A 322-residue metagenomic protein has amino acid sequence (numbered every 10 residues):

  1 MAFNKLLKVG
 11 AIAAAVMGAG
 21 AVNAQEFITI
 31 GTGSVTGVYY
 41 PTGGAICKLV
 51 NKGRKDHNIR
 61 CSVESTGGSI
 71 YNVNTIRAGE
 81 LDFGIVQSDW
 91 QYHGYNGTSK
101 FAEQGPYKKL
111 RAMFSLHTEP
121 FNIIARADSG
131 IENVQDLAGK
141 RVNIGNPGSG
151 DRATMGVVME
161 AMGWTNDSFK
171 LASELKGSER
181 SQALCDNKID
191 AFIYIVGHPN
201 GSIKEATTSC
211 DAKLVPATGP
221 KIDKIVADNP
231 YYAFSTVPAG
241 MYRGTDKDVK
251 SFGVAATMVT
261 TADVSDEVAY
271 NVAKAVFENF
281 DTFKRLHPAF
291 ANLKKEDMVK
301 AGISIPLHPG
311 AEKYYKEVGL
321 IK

Functional and structural regions predicted by a protein language model:
M1-G10: Bacterial N-terminal signal peptides that target proteins for export
G10-I12, V22: Cleavable N-terminal signal peptides
M17-A24: Sec/Tat signal peptide C-region and signal peptidase I cleavage site
Q25-G94: N-terminal (or domain-start) structured segment
F27-G53, I59, S115, E119-D186 (+3 more regions): Bilobed "Venus flytrap"/periplasmic-binding protein-like clamshell domains and structurally analogous long
S88-W90, T98-E103, S129, N166-V259 (+1 more regions): Pocket-lining segment of extracytoplasmic ligand-binding domains
K140-V157, Y231-L293, D297-K300: Ligand-binding clefts/hinges and TM-proximal coupling segments of bilobed small-molecule sensing domains
E179, D186-N187, V196-L214, K224-A227 (+2 more regions): An extracytoplasmic/periplasmic, membrane-proximal ligand-sensing/linker region
